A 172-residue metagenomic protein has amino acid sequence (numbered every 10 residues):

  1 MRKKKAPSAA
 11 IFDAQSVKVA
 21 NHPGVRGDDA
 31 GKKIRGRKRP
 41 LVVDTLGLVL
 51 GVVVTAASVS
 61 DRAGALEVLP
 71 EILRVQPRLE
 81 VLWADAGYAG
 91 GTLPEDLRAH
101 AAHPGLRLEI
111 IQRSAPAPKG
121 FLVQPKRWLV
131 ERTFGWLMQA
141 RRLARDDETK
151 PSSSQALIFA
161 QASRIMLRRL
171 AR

Functional and structural regions predicted by a protein language model:
M1-H103, E109-R113, Q161: Polybasic low-complexity intrinsically disordered regions
L50, V54, A115-P118, L122 (+1 more regions): Residue-level detector of alpha-helix boundaries and kinks
G87-G91, R113-A117, G135, R142-L143: Short Gly/Pro-enriched loop/turn and capping motifs at secondary-structure junctions
H100, P104, G120-R172: Basic, amphipathic alpha-helical segments enriched in Lys/Arg and hydrophobic/aromatic residues
